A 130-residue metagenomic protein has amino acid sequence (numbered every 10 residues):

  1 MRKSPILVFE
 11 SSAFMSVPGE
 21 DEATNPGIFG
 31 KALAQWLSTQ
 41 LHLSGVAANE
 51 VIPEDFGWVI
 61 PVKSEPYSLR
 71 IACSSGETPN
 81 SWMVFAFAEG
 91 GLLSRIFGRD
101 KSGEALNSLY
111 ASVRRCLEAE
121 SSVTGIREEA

Functional and structural regions predicted by a protein language model:
M1-S38, H42, V46: N-terminal low-complexity, intrinsically disordered segments
G27-F29, G57, P61, E104 (+1 more regions): Solvent-exposed, non-transmembrane amphipathic alpha-helical segments
S38, R95-F97, E129: A domain-level signal for the structural core that forms small-molecule/cofactor-binding pockets and catalytic centers
E54-A105, L109: Amphipathic protein-protein interaction modules
S102-A130: Intrinsically disordered, low-complexity regulatory regions enriched in serine/threonine/proline and acidic residues
